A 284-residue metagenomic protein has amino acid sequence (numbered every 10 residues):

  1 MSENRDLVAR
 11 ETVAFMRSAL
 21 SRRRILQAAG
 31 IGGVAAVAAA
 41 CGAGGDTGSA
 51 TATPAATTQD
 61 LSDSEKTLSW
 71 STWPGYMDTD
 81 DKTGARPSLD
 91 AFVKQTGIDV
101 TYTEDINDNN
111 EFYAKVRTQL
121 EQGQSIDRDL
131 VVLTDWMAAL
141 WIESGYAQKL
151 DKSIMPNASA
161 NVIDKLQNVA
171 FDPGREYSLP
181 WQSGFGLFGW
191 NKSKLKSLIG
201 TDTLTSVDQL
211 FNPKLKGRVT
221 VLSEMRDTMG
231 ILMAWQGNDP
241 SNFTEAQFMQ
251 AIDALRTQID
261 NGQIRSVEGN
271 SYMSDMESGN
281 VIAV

Functional and structural regions predicted by a protein language model:
M1-L20, I31-A38: N-terminal secretory signal peptides
G42-T51: Bacterial lipoprotein signal-peptidase II cleavage site
A55, L61-A139, S274: Early extracytoplasmic/lumenal segment of secretory-pathway proteins
Q59, Q124-L133, Q148-W190, R218: A structural signal for short loop-to-beta-strand junctions that line the ligand-binding cleft of periplasmic/secreted
Y113-D127, L140-S144, Q209, P213 (+2 more regions): Short helices/loops that flank or line small-molecule/ion binding pockets
G186-G200: Hydrophobic/proline-rich hinge and linker segments of small-molecule sensing/allosteric domains, predominantly
S197-K214: Flexible hinge/capping segments at coil-to-helix
R218-L232, Q236-V284: Ligand-binding pocket segment of bilobal, Venus flytrap-like solute-binding proteins
